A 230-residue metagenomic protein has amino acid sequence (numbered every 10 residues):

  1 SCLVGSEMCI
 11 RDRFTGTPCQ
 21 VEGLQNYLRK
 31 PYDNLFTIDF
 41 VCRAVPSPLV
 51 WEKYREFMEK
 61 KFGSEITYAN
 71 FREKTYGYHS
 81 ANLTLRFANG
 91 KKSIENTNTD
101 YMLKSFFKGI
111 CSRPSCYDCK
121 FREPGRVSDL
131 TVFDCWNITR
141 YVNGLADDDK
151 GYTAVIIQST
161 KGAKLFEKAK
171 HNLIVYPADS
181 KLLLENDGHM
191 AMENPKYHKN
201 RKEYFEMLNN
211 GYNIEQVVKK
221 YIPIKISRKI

Functional and structural regions predicted by a protein language model:
S1, A44-Y54, V142: Short, charged, surface-exposed secondary-structure boundary motifs
S1-G5, C9-I10: Single conserved hydrophobic/aromatic residue that forms the stacking wall/gate of nucleotide- or nucleobase-binding
R11-G16, L35: Generic beta-sheet signal
F14-L24, A44-P46: Gly/Ser/Thr-rich loops at beta-strand to alpha-helix junctions that form or flank small-molecule/cofactor-binding
L28-Y32, Y54-F57, K170-V175: Short, solvent-exposed amphipathic alpha-helical segments in soluble enzyme and RNA/protein-processing domains
R29-V41: A short alpha->loop->secondary-structure connector
P48-A69: Ligand-binding grooves and catalytic loops that recognize ribose/phosphate and carbohydrate rings, and esterified lipid
S64-I230: Long, compositionally biased charged/polar accessory segments in the mid-to-C-terminal portions of proteins
